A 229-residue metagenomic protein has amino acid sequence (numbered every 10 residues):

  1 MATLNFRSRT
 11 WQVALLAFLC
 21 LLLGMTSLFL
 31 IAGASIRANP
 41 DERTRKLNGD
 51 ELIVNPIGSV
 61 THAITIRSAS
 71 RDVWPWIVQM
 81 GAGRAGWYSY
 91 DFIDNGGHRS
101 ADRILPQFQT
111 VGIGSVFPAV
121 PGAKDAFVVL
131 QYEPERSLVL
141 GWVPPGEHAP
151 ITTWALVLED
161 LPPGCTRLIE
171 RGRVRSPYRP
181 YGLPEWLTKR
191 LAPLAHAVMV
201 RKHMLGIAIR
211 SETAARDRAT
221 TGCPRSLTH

Functional and structural regions predicted by a protein language model:
A2-C20: N-terminal Sec-pathway targeting helices
L15, R45-I57, T65-R71, V78-I169 (+2 more regions): Glycine-rich portal/gate segments that line the openings of hydrophobic small-molecule binding cavities
L15-T61: Short acidic N-proximal helix/loop "leader" segments that mark the beginning of a domain or an inter-domain linker
T26-I31, S35, P150, D160 (+1 more regions): A solvent-exposed interaction/effector surface
P184-T188: Short glycine/proline- and charge-enriched loop/turn segments that cap or connect secondary-structure elements
K189-L194: Second-shell loop/turn segments in exported
R216-H229: Short, flexible loop/turn segments with low-complexity composition
